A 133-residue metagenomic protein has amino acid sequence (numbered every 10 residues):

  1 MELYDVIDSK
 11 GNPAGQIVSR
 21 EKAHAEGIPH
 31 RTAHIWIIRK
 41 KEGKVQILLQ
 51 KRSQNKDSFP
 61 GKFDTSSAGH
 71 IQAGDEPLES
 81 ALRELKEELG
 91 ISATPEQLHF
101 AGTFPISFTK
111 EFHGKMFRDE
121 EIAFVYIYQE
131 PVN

Functional and structural regions predicted by a protein language model:
M1-G43: Acidic, metal-coordinating catalytic segment for phosphate/diphosphate chemistry, firing primarily on the Nudix
E2, V45, E121-A123: Conserved catalytic motifs of the protein kinase core domain
D5, G15, E26, D57 (+4 more regions): Flexible, active-site-adjacent loop/turn segments at secondary-structure boundaries
P13, R39, S66, A123-V125: Secondary-structure boundary/capping motif
K22-T32, G43-R83, E87: Conserved Nudix-box catalytic region and its N-terminal flanking loop in Nudix hydrolases and closely related
R52-N55, E88-N133: Active-site segment of metal-dependent pyrophosphate-handling enzymes, primarily the Nudix hydrolase catalytic core
